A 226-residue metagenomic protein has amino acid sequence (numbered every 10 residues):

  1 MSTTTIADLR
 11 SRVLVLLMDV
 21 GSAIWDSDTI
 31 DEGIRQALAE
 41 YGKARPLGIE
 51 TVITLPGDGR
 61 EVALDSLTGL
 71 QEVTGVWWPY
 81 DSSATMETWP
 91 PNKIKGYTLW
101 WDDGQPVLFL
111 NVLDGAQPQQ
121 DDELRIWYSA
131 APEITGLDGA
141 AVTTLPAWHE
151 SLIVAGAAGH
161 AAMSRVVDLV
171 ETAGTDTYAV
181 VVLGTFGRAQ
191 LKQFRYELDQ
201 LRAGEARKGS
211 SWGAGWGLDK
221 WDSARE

Functional and structural regions predicted by a protein language model:
M1-E226: Glycine-enriched, solvent-exposed interface loops adjoining structured elements
